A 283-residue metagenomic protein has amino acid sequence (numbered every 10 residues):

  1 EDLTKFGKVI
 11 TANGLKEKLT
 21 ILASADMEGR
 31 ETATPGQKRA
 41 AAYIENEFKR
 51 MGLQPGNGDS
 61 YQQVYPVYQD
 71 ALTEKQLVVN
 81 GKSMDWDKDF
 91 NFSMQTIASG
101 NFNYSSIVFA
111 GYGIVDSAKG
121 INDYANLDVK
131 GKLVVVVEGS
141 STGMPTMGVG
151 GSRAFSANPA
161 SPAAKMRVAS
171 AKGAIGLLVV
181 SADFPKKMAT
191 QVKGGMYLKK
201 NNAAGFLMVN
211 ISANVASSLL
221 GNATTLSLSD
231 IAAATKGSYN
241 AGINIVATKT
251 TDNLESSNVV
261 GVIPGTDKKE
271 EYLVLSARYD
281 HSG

Functional and structural regions predicted by a protein language model:
E1-G56, L77, A189-Q191, I263-G265: N-terminal hydrophobic or amphipathic helices/low-complexity stretches enriched in small/hydrophobic/Pro/Gly
D2-V9, A25-P35, R50, Q63-V64 (+6 more regions): Second-shell loop/turn segments in exported
L3, W86, S93-N122, N126 (+1 more regions): Soluble metallo-hydrolase cores and metallopeptidase-like ectodomains found primarily in the secretory/periplasmic
V9, K18-E28, Y43-Q54, Y68 (+9 more regions): Structured segments of extracytoplasmic/periplasmic soluble domains in secreted or envelope-associated proteins
D26-G29, F48, Q54-P55, A71-L72 (+7 more regions): Solvent-exposed loop/turn segments at secondary-structure junctions within structured extracellular/periplasmic domains
E28-P145: Noncatalytic luminal/extracellular "stalk/propeptide" segments of secretory-pathway proteins
G111-M188: A conserved hydrophobic secondary-structure block that centers on an alpha-helix together with its immediately flanking
V179-S217: Surface-exposed loop and adjacent secondary-structure segments within mature catalytic domains
